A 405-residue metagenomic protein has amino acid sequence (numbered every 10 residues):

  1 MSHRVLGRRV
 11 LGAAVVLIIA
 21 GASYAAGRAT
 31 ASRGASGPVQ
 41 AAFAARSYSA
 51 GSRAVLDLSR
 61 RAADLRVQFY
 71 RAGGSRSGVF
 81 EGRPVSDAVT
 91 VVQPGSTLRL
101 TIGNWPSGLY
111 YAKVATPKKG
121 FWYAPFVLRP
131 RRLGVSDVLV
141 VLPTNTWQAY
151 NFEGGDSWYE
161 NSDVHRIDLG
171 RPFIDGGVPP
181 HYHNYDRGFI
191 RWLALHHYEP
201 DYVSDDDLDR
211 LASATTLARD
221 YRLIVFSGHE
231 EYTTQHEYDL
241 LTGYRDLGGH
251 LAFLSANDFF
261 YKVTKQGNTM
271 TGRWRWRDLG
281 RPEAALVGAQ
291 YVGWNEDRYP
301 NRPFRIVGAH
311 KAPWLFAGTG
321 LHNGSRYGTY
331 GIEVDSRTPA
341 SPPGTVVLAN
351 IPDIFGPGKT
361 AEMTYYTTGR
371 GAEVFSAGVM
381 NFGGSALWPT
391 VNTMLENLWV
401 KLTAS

Functional and structural regions predicted by a protein language model:
M1-V16: N-terminal export and membrane-targeting signals
G21-S36: C-terminal region of N-terminal signal peptides and the immediate post-cleavage residues of exported proteins
A41-A45: Surface-exposed, proline-enriched loop/turn segments that connect beta strands in immunoglobulin-like
R46-S59, A72-S75, E81-L128: Ligand-binding face of N-terminal immunoglobulin V-set domains in extracellular IgSF glycoproteins
S59-G73, K118-L217: Aromatic-Pro/Gly-enriched surface loop or interdomain linker that acts as a lid/target-recognition segment
S86-V92, L98-T101, P179-Q266, A386: Helical hinge/lid and interdomain linker segments adjacent to catalytic or ligand-binding clefts that mediate domain
E231-G318: A glycine-rich, often tryptophan-bearing local segment used as a flexible ligand/cofactor-contacting loop or short
G280-G369: Catalytic beta-strand/loop cores that center a nucleophilic Ser/Cys/Thr and support acyl-enzyme chemistry
